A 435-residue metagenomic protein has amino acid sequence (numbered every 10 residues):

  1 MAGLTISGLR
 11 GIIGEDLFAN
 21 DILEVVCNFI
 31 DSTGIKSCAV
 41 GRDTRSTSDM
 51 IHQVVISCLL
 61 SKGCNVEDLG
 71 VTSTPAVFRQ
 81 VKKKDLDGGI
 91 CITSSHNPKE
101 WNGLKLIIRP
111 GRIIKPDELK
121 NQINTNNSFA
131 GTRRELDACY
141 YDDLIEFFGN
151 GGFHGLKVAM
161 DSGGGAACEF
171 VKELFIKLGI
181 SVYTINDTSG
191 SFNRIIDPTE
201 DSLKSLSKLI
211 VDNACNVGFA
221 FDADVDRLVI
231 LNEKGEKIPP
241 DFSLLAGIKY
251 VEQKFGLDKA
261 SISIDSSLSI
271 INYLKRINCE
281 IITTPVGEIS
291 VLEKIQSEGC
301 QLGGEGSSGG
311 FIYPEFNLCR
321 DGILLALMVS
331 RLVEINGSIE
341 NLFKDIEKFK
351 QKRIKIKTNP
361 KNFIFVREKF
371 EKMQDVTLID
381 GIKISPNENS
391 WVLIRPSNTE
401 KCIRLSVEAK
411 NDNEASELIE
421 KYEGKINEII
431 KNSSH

Functional and structural regions predicted by a protein language model:
M1-G63, R133-V158: An N-terminal, well-structured beta->alpha segment
L4-T5, V40, V66-V71, C91-I92 (+7 more regions): General beta-strand structural signal in soluble alpha/beta enzymes
I12, E24, E100-N213: Gly/Ser/Thr-enriched, mixed-charge loops and adjacent short helices that form phosphate/oxyanion-binding elements
C27, C38-W101, E146, E173-L231: N-terminal small/polar loop signature for handling phosphorylated ligands or for N-terminal nucleophile
D87-W101, I210-N232, E236-K237, I281-D321: Glycine-rich phosphate-binding loop
K99-K115, T125, H154, S205 (+1 more regions): Replace "Mg2+/Mn2+-dependent" with "divalent metal-dependent
F255-H435: Phosphate-binding and adjacent anionic-ligand microenvironments
